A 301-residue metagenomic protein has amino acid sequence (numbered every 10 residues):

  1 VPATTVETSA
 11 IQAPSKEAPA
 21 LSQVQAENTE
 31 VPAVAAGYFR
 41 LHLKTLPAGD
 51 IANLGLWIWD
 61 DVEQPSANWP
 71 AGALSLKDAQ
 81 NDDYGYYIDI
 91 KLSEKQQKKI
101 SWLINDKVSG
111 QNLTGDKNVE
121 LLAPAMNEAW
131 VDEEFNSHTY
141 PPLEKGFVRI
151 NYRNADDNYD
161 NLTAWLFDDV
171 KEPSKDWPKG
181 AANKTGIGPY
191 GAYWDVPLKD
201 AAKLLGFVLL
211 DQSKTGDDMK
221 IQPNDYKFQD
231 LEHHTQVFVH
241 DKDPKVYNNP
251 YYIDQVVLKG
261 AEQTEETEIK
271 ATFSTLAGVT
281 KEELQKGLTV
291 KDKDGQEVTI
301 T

Functional and structural regions predicted by a protein language model:
V1-E17: Sec-dependent, cleavable N-terminal signal peptides
P14, P19-G49, Q80, K91-D156 (+2 more regions): The feature marks proteins involved in alpha-glucan
V34-A35, K77-Y84, E144-K145, K184-Y190 (+2 more regions): Short, ordered beta-strand-loop transition motifs
A52-P65, D160-W177, T267-I300: Short, surface-exposed alpha-helix to beta-strand junction/turn motifs within ectodomains of secreted and cell-envelope
D60, D82, D106, D132 (+5 more regions): Acidic surface patches and DE-rich sequence motifs
V62-S75, G110-D116, V170-A181, T215-Q222 (+1 more regions): Surface-exposed loop/edge segments in extracytoplasmic proteins
E63-Q96, K171-A201: Tryptophan-paired
D83-K95, G191-K199, L205-G206, Y252-T301: Non-catalytic beta-sheet/beta-sandwich ligand-binding modules that flank or precede catalytic cores
